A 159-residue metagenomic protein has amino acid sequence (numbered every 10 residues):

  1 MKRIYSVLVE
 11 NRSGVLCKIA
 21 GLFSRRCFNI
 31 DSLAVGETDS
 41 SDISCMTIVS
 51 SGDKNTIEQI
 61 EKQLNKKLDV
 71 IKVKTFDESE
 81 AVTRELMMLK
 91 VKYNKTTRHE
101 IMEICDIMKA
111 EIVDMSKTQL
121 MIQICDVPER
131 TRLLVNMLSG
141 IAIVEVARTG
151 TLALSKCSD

Functional and structural regions predicted by a protein language model:
M1-I4, L8-C45, V49-D159: Long, contiguous binding/interaction regions
